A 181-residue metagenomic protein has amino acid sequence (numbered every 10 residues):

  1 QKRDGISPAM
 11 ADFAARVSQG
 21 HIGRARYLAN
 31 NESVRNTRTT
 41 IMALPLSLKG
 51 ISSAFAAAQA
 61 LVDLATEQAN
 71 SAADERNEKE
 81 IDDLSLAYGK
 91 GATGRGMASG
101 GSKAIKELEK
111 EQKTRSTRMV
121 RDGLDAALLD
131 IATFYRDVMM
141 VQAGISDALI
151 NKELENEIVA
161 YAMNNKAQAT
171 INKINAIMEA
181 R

Functional and structural regions predicted by a protein language model:
Q1-A127, G144-R181: Charged, glycine-rich active-site and insertion segments that engage polyanionic ligands
T133-V141, A180: Amphipathic alpha-helical interaction surfaces
